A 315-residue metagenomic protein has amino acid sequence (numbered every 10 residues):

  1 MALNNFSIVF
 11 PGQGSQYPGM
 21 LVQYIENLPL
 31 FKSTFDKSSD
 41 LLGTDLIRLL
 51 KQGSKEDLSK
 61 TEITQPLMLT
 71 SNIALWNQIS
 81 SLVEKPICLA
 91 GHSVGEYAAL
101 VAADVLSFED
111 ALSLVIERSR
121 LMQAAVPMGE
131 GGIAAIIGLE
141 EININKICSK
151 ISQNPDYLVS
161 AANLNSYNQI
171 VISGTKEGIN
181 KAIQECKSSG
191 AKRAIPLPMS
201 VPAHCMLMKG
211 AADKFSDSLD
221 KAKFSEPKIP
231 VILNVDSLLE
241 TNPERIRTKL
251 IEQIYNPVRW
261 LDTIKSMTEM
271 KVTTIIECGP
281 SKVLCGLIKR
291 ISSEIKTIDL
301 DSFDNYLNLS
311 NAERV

Functional and structural regions predicted by a protein language model:
M1-A2, D217: Short amphipathic alpha-helices and their capping/turn segments at secondary-structure boundaries
A2-K146, T274-L307: FabD-like malonyl-/acyl-CoA
Q13-S15, L42, A103-Y255: Alpha/beta catalytic cores of group-transfer enzymes, especially the acyltransferase/condensing modules of polyketide
L67-I73, Q253-W260: A short, flexible low-complexity segment enriched in Lys/Arg and Gly/Pro that occurs in N-terminal basic tails
G178-I179, S218, K271, E294-I295 (+1 more regions): NAD(P)-dependent dehydrogenase/reductase Rossmann-like domain
K187, T268-K271: Non-catalytic positions within long, well-ordered alpha-helices that form the structural scaffold/packing of enzyme
L197-S200, T268, D301: Short glycine-rich catalytic loops that host catalytic nucleophiles or stabilize transition states across multiple
L261-K265: Short hydrophobic/charged patches on amphipathic alpha-helices used for structural packing and interfaces
